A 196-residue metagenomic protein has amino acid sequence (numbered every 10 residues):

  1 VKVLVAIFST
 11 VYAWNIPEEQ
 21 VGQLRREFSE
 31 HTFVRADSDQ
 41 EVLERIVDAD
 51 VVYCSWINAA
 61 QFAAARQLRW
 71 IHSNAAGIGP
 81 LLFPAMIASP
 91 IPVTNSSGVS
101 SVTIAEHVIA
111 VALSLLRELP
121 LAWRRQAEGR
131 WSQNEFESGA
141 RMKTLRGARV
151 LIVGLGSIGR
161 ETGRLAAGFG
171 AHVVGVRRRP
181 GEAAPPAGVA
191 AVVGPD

Functional and structural regions predicted by a protein language model:
V1-T94: An N-terminal-biased, well-structured beta-alpha scaffold segment characteristic of Rossmann-like dinucleotide-binding
H31-S38, V51-S55, E128-E137, G188-P195: Short gly/ser/thr-rich secondary-structure transition/capping motifs
A59, A75-G79, G98-S101, R179 (+1 more regions): Short, acidic/turn-prone active-site loops that include or flank metal/cofactor- and phosphate-binding residues
P80-M86, T103-H107, A184-A187: Short, charged, surface-exposed secondary-structure boundary motifs
I91, S96-R149: Phosphate-binding beta-alpha-beta segment of Rossmann-like dinucleotide-binding domains, i.e., the NAD(P)
G139-D196: Rossmann-like dinucleotide/phosphate-binding beta-alpha-beta segment
